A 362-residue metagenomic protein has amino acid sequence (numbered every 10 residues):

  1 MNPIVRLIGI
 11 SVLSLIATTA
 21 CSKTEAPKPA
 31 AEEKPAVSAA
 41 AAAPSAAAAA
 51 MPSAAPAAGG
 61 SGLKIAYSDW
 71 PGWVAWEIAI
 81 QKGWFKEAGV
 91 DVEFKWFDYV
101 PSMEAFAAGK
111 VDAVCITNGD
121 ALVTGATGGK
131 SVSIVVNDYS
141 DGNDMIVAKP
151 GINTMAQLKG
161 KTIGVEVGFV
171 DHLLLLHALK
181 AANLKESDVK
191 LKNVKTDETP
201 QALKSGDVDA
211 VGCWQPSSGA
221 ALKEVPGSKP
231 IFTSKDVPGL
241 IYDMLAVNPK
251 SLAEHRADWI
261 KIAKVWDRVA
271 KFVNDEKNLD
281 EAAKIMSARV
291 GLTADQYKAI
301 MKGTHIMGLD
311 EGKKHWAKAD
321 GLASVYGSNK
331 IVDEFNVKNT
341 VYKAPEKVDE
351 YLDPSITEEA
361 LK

Functional and structural regions predicted by a protein language model:
M1-G9: Bacterial N-terminal signal peptides that target proteins for export
I8-T18: Bacterial N-terminal signal peptides
C21-A31: Bacterial lipoprotein signal-peptidase II cleavage site
E33-A36, S328-K362: Conserved C-terminal helix/tail region of periplasmic/extracytoplasmic solute-binding proteins
P35, A39-K195, P200-A202, D209-P216 (+2 more regions): Short, glycine-/small- and polar/acidic-enriched structural segments that line small-molecule recognition paths
E93, V100-P101, A299-M307, K314-A317 (+1 more regions): Short linear loop/turn motifs
G119-D120, L191-K192, D197-T293: Pocket-lining segment of extracytoplasmic ligand-binding domains
A253-V341: Secondary-structure end/capping motifs
